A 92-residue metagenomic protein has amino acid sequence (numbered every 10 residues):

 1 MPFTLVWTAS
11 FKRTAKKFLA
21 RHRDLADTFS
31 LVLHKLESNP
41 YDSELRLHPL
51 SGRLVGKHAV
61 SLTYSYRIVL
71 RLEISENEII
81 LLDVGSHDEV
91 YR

Functional and structural regions predicted by a protein language model:
T4, R13-A26, L62-R92: Enriched for short, Lys/Arg-rich terminal
T4-L5, S43: Residues that recognize and position ribonucleotide moieties
W7-A9: Short amphipathic alpha-helix starts
A26-H34: PIN-domain endoribonuclease scaffold, especially VapC-family toxins
L31, G52-V55, L70-I74: Short alpha-helical linear motifs
K35-V60: A short, surface-exposed loop/turn module that caps and links secondary-structure elements
